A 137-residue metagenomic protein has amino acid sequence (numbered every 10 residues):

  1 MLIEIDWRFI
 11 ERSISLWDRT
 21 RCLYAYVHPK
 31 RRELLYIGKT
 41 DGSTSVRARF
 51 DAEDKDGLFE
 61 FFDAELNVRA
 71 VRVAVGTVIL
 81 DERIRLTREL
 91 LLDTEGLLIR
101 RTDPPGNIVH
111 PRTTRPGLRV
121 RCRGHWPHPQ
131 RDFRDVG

Functional and structural regions predicted by a protein language model:
M1-L23, V27-L35, D41-G137: Boundary/linker segments flanking structured domains
